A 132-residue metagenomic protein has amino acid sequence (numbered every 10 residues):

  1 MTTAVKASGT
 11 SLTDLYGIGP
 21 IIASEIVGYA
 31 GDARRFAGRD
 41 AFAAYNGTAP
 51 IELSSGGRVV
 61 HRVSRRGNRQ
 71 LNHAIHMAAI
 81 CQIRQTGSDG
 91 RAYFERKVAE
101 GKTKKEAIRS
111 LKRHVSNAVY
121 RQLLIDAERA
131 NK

Functional and structural regions predicted by a protein language model:
M1-K132: A detector of single, family-specific signature residues that are central to catalytic or substrate-handling motifs
